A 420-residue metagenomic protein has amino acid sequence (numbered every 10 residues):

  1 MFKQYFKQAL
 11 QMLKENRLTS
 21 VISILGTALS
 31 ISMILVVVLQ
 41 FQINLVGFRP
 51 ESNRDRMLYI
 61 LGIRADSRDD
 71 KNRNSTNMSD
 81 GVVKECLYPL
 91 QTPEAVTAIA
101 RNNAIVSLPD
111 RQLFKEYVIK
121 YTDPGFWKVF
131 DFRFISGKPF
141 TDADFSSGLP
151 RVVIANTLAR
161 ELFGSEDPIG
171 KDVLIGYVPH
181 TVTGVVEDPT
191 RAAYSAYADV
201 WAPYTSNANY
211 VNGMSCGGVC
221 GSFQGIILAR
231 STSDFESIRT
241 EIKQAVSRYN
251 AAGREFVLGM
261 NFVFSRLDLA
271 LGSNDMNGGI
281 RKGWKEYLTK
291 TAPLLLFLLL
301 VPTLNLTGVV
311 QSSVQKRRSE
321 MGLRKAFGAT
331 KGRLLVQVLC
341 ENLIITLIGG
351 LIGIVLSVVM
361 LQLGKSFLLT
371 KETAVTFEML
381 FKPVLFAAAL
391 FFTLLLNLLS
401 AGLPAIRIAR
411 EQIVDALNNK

Functional and structural regions predicted by a protein language model:
K3-Q4, Q11, E15, R248-L294 (+2 more regions): Membrane-helix entry/capping segments
Y5, L25, V384-K420: C-terminal membrane-exit region of the final transmembrane helix in multipass inner-membrane proteins
M12-L45: Short, strongly hydrophobic transmembrane alpha-helices
L18-L29, L304, S319-K365, A388-L396 (+1 more regions): Transmembrane alpha-helical interface segments in multi-pass membrane proteins
V37-S107, L113, C220-Q224: Membrane-proximal extracellular/periplasmic loop immediately following the first transmembrane helix
I99-A100, L108-T141, F145-S146: The feature marks short, hydrophobic/small-residue-biased sequence motifs that occur predominantly
G125-P139, P150-I280: Mid-to-C-terminal secondary-structure elements that act as membrane-proximal/extracytoplasmic interface segments
T289-V309, L356: Internal alpha-helical transmembrane segments of multipass membrane proteins, especially hydrophobic lipid-embedded
